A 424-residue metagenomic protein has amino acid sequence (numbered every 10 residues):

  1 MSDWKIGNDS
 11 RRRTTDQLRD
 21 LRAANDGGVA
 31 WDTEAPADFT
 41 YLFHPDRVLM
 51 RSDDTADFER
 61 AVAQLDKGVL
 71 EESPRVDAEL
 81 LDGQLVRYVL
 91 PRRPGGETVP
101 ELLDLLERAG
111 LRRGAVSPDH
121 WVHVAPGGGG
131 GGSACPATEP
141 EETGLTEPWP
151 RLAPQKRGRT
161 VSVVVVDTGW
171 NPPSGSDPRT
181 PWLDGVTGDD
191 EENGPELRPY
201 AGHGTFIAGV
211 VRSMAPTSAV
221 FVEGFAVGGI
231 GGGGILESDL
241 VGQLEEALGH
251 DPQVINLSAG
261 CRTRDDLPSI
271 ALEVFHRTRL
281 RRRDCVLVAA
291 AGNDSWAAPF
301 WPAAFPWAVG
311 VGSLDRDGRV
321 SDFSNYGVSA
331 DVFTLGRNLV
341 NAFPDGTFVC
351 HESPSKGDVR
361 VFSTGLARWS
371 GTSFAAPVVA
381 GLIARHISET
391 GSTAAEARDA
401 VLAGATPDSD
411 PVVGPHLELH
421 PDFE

Functional and structural regions predicted by a protein language model:
S2-V124: Inhibitory N-terminal propeptides of secreted protease zymogens
E79-S162, S174-S176, V359-V361, V413-G414 (+1 more regions): Protease zymogen maturation seam
P136-F221, G242-H250, S258, L280-R282 (+4 more regions): Active-site core segment of subtilase-fold serine proteases
D167-G169, F300-S388: Extracellular S/T/G-rich loop segment that most often corresponds to the catalytic His/Ser-adjacent loop
P195-T205, D294, G365-V379: Gly/Ser-rich catalytic serine loop of serine hydrolases
V211-G233, S392-A405: Short helix-loop-beta-strand segments that form the rim/entrance of peptidase-like active sites
P252-A259, I270, S388-E424: C-terminal subdomain of the subtilisin-like protease fold in secreted/lumenal serine endopeptidases
P252-P344, L402-A405: Catalytic-core segments of hydrolase enzymes
